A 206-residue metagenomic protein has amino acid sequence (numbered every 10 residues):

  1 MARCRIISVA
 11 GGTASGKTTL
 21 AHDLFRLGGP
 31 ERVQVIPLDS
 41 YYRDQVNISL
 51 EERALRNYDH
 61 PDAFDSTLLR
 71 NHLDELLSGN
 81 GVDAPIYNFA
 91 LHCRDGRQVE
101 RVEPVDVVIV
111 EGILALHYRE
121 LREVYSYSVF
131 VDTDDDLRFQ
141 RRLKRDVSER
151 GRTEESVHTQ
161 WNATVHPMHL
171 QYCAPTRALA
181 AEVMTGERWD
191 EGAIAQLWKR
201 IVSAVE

Functional and structural regions predicted by a protein language model:
G12: P-loop (Walker A) phosphate-binding loop of NTP-binding proteins
K17: Conserved lysine of the Walker
L20: Hydrophobic positions on the alpha1 helix immediately C-terminal to the Walker A/P-loop
R26-Q34: Post-Walker A helix-loop "phosphate-sensing" segment adjacent to the P-loop in P-loop NTPases
Q34, R43, N47-A90: Conserved nucleotide-sensing/catalytic segment adjacent to the nucleotide-binding pocket in NTP-handling enzymes
D95-E149: ATP-dependent NMP and nucleoside kinases share a basic, alpha-helical "lid"
E103-P104, K144-V147, H166-E206: NTP-dependent small-molecule kinase module
